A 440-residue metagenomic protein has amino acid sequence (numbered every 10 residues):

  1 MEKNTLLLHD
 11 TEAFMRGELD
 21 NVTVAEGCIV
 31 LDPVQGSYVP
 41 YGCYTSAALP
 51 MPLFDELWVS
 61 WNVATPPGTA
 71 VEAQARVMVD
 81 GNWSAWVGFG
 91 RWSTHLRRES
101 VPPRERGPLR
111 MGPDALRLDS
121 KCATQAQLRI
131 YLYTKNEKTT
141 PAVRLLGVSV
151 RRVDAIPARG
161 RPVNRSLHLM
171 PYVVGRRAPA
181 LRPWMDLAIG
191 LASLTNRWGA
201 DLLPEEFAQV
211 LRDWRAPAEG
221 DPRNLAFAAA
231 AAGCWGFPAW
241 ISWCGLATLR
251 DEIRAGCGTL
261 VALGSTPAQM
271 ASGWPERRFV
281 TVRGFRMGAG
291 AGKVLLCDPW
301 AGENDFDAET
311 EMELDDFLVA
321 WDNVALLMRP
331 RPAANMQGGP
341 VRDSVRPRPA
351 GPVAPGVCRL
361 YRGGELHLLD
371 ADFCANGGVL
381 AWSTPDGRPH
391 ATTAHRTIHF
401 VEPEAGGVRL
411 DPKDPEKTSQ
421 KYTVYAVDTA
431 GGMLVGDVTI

Functional and structural regions predicted by a protein language model:
N4-E18, T23, C28, L49-P52 (+5 more regions): Noncatalytic regulatory segments and standalone regulatory/sensor domains
L31, V39-L49, W83-S93, P113 (+3 more regions): Short Trp-Ser/Thr-centered turn/loop motifs at beta-strand boundaries
V39, M51-W58, P66-G68, A123: Extended extracellular/luminal ectodomain segments enriched in beta-structured repeat modules
L118-A123, E402-S419: Surface-exposed, short loops/turns at beta-strand junctions within beta-sandwich domains
Y131-D221: Active-site-adjacent structural segments surrounding the nucleophilic cysteine of cysteine proteases and isopeptidases
A208-P340: Conserved active-site-adjacent core of cysteine acyl-enzyme catalytic domains
D386-V401: Surface-exposed, flexible coil segments in extracellular/virion-facing regions
G432-I440: Edge beta-strands of extracellular beta-sandwich domains
